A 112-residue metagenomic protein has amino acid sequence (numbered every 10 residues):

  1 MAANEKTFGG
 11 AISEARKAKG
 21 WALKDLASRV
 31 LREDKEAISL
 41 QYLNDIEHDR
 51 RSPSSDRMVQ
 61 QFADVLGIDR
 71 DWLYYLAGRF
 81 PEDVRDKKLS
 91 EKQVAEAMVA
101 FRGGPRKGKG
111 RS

Functional and structural regions predicted by a protein language model:
M1-W21, D25, D71: A short, Lys/Arg-rich alpha-helix, primarily the initiator
S13, A27, S39-L40, N44 (+1 more regions): Key DNA-contacting residues within the recognition helix of helix-turn-helix
A18, R29, V65: Residues within the alpha-helical elements of helix-turn-helix
G20, A37, H48-D64: Short, basic-rich loop-to-helix N-cap that marks the start of a DNA-contacting helix
D25-R32, F62: Short alpha-helical "recognition helix" segments of helix-turn-helix
L31-P53, G78: Recognition helix of helix-turn-helix/homeodomain-like DNA-binding domains that insert into the DNA major groove
S54-D56, Q60, D64-V84: Short C-terminal boundary/hinge segments that cap the last helix of small helical domains
A77-S112: Interfacial/linker helices and their anchor residues that mediate assembly or domain coupling
